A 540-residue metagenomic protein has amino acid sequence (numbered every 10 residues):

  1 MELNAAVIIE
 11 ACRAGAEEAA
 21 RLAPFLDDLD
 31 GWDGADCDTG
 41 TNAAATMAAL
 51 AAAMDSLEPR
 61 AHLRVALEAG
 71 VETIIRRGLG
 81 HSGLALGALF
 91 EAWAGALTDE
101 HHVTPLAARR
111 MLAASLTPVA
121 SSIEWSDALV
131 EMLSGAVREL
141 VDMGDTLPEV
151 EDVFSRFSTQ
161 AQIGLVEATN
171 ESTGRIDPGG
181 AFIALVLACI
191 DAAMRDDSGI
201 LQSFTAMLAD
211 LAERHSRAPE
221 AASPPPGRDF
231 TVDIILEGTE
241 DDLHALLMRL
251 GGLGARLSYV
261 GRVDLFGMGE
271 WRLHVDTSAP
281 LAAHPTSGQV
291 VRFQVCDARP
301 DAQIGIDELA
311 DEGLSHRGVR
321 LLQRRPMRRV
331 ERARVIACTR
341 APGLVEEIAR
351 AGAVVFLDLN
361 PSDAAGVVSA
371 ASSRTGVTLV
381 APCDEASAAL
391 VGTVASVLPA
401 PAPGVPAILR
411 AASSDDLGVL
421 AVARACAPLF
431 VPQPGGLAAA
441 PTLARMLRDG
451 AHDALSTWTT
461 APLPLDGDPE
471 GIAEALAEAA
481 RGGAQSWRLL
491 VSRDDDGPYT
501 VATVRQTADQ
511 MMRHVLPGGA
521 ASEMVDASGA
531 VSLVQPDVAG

Functional and structural regions predicted by a protein language model:
M1-G540: N-terminal loops that bind phosphate or other acidic moieties and the adjacent beta-alpha structural core
